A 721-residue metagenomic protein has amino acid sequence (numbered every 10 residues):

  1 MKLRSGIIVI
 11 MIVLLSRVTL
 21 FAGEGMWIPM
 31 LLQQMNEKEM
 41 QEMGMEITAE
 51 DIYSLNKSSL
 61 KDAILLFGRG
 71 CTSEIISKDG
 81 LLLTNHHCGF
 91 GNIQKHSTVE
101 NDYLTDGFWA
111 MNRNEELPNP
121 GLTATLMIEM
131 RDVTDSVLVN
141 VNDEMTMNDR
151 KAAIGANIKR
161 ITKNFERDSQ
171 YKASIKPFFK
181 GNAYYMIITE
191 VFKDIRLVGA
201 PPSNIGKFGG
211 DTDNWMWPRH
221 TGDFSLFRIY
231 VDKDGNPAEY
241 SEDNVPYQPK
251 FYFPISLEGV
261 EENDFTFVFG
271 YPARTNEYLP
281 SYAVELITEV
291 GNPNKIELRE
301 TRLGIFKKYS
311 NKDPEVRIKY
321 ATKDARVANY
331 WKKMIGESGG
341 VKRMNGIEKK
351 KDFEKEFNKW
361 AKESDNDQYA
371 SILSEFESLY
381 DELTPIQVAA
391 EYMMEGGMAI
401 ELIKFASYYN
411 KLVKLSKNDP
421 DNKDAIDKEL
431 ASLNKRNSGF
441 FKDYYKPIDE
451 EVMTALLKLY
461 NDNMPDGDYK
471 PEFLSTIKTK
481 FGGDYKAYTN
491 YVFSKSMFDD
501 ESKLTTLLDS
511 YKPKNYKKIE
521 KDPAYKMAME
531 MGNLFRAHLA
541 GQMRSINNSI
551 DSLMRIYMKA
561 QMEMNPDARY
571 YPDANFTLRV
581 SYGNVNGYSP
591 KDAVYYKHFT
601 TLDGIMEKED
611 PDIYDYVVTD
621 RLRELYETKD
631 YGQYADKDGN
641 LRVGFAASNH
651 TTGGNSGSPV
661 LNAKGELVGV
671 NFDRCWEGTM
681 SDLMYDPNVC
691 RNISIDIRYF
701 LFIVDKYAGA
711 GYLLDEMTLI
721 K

Functional and structural regions predicted by a protein language model:
K2-L3, V18-K721: Terminal presequence/propeptide segments associated with secretion/organelle targeting and zymogen/polyprotein
V9-R17: Bacterial N-terminal signal peptides
